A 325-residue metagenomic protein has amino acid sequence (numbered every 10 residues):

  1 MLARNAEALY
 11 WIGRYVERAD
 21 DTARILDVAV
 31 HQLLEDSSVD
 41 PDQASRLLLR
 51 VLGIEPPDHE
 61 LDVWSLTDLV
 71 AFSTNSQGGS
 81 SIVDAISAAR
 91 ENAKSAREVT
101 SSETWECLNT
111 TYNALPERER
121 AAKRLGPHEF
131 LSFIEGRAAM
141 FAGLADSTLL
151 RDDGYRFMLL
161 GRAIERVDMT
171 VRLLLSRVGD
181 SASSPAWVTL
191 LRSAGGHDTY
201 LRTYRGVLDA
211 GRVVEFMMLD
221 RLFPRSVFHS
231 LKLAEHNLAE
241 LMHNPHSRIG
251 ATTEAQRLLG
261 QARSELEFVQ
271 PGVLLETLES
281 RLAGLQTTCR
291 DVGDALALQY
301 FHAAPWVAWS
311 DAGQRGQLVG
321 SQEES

Functional and structural regions predicted by a protein language model:
M1-S325: Alpha-helical transmembrane segments and their helix-helix packing motifs
